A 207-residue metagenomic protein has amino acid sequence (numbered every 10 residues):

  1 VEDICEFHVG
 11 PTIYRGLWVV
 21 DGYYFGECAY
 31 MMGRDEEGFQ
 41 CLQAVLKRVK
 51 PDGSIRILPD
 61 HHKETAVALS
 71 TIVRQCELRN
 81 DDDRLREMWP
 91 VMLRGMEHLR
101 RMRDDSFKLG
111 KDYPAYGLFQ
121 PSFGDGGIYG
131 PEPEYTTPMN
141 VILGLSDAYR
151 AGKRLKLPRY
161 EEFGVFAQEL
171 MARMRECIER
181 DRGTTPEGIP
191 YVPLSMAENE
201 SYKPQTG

Functional and structural regions predicted by a protein language model:
V1-C5, G33-S54, P90-K111, F166-T185: Long, well-ordered core segments of solenoidal/helical folds
V1-E87, R94, S122, P133 (+1 more regions): Substrate-binding groove/exosite segments of carbohydrate-active enzymes
E2-R15, A66-L85, D147, K153-R159 (+4 more regions): Short, charged N-terminal helix-start/capping segments
V20, Y24, E37-Q40, E87-R94 (+4 more regions): Generic recognition of stable, solvent-exposed alpha-helical segments in well-folded globular domains
I57-K63, R100-E169, R182, P186-T206: The feature captures the catalytic groove of carbohydrate-active enzymes
